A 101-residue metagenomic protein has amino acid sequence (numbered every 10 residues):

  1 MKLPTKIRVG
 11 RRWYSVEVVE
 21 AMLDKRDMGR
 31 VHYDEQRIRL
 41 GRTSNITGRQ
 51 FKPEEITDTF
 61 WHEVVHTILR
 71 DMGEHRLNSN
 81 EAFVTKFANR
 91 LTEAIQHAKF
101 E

Functional and structural regions predicted by a protein language model:
M1-M28: Short, charged/polar N-terminal "headpieces" of proteins
K2-I7, Q50, K86, E101: Generic detector of short, locally flexible boundary/turn motifs and exposed helical patches
A21, G29-R37, F83: Flexible "arm" and connector segments at domain edges
H32-Y33, L40-T43, V64-H66, T85: Glycine-rich loops and low-complexity Gly/Arg-rich segments that provide flexible linkers or classic glycine-based
R37-T59, E74: Short pre-active-site segment immediately N-terminal to the catalytic Zn-binding motif
D58-R70: Active-site recognition of the HExxH zinc-binding catalytic motif
M72-E101: Post-HExxH zinc-binding segment in Zn-dependent metallohydrolases
